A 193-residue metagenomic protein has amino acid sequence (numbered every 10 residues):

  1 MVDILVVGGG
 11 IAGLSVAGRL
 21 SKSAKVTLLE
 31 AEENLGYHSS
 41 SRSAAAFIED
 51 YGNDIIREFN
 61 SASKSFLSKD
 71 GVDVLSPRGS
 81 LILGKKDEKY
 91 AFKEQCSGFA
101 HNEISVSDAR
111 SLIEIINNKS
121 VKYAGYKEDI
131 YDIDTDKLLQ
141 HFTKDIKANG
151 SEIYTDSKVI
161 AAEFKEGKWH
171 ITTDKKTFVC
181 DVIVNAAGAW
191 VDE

Functional and structural regions predicted by a protein language model:
M1-A12, T27: Beta1/beta-strand and adjacent pyrophosphate-binding region of the FAD-binding site in flavoprotein oxidoreductases
G9, K85, A187-G188: Glycine-rich, N-terminal phosphate-binding loop of Rossmann-like dinucleotide-binding domains
A12, N34, K89, W190: Conserved Rossmann-like nucleotide-cofactor binding loop
A17, S21, D145: Gly/Ala-rich phosphate-binding loop of Rossmann-like dinucleotide-binding domains, activating on the conserved
S21-S40: Glycine-rich FAD pyrophosphate-binding loop
A44-I115, K119-Y123: Dinucleotide-binding Rossmann-like beta1-alpha1 core, especially the glycine-rich loop that anchors the ADP
Y126-V182, A186-V191: Helical element adjacent to the flavin cofactor pocket in flavoenzyme catalytic cores
